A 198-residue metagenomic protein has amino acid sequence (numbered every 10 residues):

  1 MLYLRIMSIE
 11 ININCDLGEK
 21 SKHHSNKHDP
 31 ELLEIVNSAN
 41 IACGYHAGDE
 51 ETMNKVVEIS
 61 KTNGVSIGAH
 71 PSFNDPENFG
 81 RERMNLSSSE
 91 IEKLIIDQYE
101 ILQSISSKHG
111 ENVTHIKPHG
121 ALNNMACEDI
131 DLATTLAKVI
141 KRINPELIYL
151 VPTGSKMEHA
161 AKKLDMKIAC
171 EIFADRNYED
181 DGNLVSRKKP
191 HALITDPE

Functional and structural regions predicted by a protein language model:
I11-C15, A39-I41, I67-P71, T114 (+3 more regions): Hydrophobic faces of well-ordered beta-strands that scaffold small-molecule active sites in alpha/beta enzyme cores
D16-K20, A42-H46, S72-P76, H119-A121 (+2 more regions): Active-site beta-loop-alpha junctions enriched in small/polar residues
S21-M53: A short alpha/beta connector and helix-capping loop motif
S25-N26, A47-I59, C127-D131, G154-A161: Active-site-adjacent beta->alpha loops and helix N-cap segments on the catalytic face of soluble alpha/beta enzymes
P30-E34, K55-G68, S107: Acidic (Asp/Glu)-rich catalytic clusters
P76-H109: Glycine/small-residue-rich loop that forms an oxyanion/phosphate-binding "nest" at active or ligand-binding sites
K108-K156: Hydrophobic, well-structured mid-protein blocks that either form specific transmembrane helices
G154-E198: Active-site rim beta-loop-alpha module in soluble metabolic enzymes
